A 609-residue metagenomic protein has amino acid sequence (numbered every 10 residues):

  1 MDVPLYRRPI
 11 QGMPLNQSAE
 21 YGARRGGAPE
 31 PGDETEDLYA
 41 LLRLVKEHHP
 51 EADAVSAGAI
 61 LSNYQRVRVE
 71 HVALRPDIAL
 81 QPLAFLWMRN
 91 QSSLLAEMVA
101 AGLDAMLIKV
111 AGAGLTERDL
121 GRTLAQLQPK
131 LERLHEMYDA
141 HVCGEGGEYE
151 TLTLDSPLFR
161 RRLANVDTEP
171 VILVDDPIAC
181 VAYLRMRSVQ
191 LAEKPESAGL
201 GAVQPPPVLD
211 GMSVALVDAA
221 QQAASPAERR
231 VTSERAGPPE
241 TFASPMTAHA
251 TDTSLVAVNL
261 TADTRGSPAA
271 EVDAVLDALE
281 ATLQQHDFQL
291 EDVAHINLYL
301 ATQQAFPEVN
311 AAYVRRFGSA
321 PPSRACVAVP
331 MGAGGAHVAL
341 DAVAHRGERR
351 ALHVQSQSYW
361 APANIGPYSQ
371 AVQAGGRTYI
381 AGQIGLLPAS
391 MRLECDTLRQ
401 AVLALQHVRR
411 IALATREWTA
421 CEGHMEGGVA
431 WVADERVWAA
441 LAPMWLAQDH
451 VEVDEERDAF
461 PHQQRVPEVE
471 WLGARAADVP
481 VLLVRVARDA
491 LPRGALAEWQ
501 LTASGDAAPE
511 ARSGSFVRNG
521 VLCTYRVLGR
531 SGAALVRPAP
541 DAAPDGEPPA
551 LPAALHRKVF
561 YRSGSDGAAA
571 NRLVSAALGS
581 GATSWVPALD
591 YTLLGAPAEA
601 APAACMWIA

Functional and structural regions predicted by a protein language model:
M1-S225: Nucleotide-activated chemistry modules centered on ATP-dependent adenylation/adenylyltransferase
S213-A609: Short, polar/acidic, helix-capping and beta-turn segments at strand->helix junctions that line the mouths
